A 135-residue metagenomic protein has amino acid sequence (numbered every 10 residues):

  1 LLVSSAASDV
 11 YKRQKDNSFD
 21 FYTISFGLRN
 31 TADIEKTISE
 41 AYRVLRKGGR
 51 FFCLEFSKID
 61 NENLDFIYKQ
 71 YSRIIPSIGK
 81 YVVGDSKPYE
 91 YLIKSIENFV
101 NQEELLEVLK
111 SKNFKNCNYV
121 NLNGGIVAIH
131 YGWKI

Functional and structural regions predicted by a protein language model:
L1-A7, Y11: Single conserved hydrophobic/aromatic residue that forms the stacking wall/gate of nucleotide- or nucleobase-binding
K12-Y22: A short acidic, Gly/Pro-enriched loop at the edge of an enzyme's catalytic core that lines a small-molecule cofactor
D20-I34, S57: A short SAM/SAH-binding and catalytic strip from SAM-dependent methyltransferases
A32, R46, K134: Short conserved AdoMet
E35-R50: A short glycine-rich, Lys/Arg-flanked "PGG" loop and its adjoining helix->strand segment in the class I
F51-F52, N116: A short hydrophobic/small-residue beta-strand
K58-V108, K112, N118: C-terminal alpha-helical "lid/dimerization" subdomain adjacent to the S-adenosyl-L-methionine
L106, K112-I135: Core SAM-dependent methyltransferase catalytic element
